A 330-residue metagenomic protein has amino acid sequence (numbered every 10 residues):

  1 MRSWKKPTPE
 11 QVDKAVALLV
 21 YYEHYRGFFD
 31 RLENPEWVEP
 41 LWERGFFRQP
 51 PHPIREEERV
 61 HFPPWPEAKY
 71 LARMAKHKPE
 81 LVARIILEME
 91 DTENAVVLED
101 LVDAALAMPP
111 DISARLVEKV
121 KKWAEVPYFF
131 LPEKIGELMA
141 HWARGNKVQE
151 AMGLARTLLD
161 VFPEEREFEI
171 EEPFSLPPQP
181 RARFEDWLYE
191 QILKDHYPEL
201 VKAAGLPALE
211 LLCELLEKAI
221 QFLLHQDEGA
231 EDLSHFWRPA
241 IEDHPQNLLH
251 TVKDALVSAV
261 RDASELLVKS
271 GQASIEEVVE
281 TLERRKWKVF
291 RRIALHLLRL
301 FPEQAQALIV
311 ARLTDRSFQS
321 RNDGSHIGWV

Functional and structural regions predicted by a protein language model:
M1-V330: Non-catalytic all-alpha helical scaffold/repeat segments
